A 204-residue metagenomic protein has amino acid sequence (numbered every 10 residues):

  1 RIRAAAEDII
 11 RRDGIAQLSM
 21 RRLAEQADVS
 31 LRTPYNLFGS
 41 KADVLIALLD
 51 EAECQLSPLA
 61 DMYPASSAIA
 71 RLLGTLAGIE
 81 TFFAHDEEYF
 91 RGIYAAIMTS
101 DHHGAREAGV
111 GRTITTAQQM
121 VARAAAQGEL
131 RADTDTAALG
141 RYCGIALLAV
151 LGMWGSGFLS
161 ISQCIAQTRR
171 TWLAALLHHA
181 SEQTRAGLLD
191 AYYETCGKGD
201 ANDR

Functional and structural regions predicted by a protein language model:
R1, A5, I9-D43, A47: Helix-turn-helix
L49-S57: Short, basic, alpha-helical segments at the C-terminal edge of helix-turn-helix-like DNA-binding modules
S57-D61, H102-E129, T136-G152, A166 (+1 more regions): Amphipathic alpha-helical packing segments from all-alpha helical-bundle domains
A60-Y89, G140-C143: Hydrophobic alpha-helical connector segments
T81, T115, Q119-A126, S156-R204: C-terminal peripheral helix-coil segments that are non-catalytic and often amphipathic
F82-G104, Q118-Q119, G152-M153, L188: Amphipathic alpha-helical segments used for helix-helix packing
